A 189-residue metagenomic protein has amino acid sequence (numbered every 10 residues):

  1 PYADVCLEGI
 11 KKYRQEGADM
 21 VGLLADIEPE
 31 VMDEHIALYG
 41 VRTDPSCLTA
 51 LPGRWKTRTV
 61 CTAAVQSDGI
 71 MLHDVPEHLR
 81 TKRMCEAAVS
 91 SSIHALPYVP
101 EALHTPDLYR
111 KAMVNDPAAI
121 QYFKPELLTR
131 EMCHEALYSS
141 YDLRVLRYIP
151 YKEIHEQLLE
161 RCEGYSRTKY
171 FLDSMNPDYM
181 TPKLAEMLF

Functional and structural regions predicted by a protein language model:
P1-F189: Non-catalytic tandem-repeat scaffold regions and their flanking low-complexity/translocation tails
